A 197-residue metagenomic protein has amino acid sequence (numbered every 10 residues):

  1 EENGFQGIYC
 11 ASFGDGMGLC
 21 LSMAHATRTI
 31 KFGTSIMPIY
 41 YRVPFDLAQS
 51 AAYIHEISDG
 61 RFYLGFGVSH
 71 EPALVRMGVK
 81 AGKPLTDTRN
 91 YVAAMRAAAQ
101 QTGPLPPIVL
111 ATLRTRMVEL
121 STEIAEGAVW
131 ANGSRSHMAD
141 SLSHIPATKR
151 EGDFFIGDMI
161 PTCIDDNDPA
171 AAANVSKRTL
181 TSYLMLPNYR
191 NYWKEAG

Functional and structural regions predicted by a protein language model:
E1-G197: Active-site-adjacent structural elements that line small-molecule/cofactor binding pockets in enzymes
